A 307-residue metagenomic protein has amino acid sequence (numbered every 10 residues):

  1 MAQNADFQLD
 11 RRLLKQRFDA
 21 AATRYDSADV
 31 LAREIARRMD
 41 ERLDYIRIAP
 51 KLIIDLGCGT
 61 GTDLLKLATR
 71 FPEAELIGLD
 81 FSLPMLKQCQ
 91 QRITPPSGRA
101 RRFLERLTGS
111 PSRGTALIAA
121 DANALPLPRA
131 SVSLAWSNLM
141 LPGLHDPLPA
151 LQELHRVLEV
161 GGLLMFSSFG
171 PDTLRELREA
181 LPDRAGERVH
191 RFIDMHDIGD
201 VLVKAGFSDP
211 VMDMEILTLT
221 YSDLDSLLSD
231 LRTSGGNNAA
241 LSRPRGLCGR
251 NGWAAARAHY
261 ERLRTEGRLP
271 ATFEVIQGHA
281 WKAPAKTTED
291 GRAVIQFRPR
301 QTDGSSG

Functional and structural regions predicted by a protein language model:
M1-R24, R33: N-terminal, positively charged/glycine-rich alpha-helical extensions of SAM-dependent methyltransferases
L31-L52, T62-K66: Conserved alpha-helix/loop element of class I SAM-dependent methyltransferases that forms part of the SAM/SAH-binding
L52-L125: Class I SAM-dependent methyltransferase SAM/SAH-binding core
N123-A135: A short acidic, Gly/Pro-enriched loop at the edge of an enzyme's catalytic core that lines a small-molecule cofactor
S133-D146: A short SAM/SAH-binding and catalytic strip from SAM-dependent methyltransferases
L148-V160: A short glycine-rich, Lys/Arg-flanked "PGG" loop and its adjoining helix->strand segment in the class I
G161-S226, T233-L247: Conserved catalytic/acceptor-binding region of the Class I
L231-G307: C-terminal lobe and adjacent flexible extensions of AdoMet/dcAdoMet transferase-like proteins
